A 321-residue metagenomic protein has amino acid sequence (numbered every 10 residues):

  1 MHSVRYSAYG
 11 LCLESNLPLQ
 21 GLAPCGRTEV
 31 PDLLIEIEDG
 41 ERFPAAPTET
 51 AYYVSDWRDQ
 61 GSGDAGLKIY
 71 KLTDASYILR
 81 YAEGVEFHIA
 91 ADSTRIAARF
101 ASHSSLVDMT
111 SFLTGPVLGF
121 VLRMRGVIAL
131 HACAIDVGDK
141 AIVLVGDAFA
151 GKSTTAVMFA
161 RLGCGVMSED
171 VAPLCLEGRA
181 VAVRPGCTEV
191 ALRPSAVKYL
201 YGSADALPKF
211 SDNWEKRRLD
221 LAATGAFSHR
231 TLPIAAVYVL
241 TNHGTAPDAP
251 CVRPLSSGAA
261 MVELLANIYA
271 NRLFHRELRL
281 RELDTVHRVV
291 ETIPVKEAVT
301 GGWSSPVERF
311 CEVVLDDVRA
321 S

Functional and structural regions predicted by a protein language model:
M1-S104, E312-S321: Long, basic/Gly/Ser/Thr-rich N-terminal segments that mediate initial subcellular attachment or targeting
H2-D32, C133, V137-D147, R161-S321: Glycine-rich, often acidic-flanked micro-motifs that create phosphate/phosphodiester-binding or positioning elements
D39-G40, W57-G61, I96-A98, H103-V107 (+3 more regions): A broad, low-specificity signal for short, low-complexity segments enriched in glycine/proline and polar/charged
R80-A141: Extreme N-terminal, non-catalytic leader segments that precede Walker-type/kinase nucleotide-binding cores
K152: Conserved lysine of the Walker
T155-A156: Post-Walker A alpha-helix
